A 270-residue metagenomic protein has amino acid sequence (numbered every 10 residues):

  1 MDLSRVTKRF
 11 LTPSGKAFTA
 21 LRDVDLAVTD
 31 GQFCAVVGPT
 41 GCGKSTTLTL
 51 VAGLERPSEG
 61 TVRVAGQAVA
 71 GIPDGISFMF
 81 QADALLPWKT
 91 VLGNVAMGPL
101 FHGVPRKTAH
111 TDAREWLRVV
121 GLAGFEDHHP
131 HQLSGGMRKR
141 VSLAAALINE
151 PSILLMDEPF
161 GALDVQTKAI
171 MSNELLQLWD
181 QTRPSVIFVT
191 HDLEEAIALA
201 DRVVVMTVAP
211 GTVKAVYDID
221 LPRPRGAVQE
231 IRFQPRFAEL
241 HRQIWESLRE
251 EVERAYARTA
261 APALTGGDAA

Functional and structural regions predicted by a protein language model:
V37-P39: The feature captures the beta-strand-to-loop junction immediately N-terminal to the Walker
A52: Helix-to-loop junction immediately C-terminal to a conserved catalytic motif
G60-G71: Conserved ABC transporter NBD signature motif
K89-M97: Short coil-to-helix segment of the ABC ATPase nucleotide-binding domain corresponding to the Q-loop/switch region
L100, K107-F125, Q177: Conserved ABC ATPase "signature" region
H129-L133, M137: Conserved ABC ATPase signature
I148-S152: A short, proline-enriched helix->beta-strand linker immediately N-terminal to the Walker B motif in ABC-type P-loop
